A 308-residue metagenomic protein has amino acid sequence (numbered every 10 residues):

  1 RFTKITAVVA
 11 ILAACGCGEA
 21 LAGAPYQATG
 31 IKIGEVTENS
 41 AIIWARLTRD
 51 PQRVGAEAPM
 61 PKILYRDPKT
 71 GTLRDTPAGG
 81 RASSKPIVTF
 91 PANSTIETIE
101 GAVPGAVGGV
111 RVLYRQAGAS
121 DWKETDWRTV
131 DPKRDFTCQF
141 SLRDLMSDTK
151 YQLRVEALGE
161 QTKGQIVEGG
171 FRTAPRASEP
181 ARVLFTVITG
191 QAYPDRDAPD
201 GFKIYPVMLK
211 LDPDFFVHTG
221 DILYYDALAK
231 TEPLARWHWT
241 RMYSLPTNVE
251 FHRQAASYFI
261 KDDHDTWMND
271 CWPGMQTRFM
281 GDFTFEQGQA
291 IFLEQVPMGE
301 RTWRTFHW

Functional and structural regions predicted by a protein language model:
R1-A7: Bacterial N-terminal signal peptides that target proteins for export
V8-V9, A20-L21: Cleavable N-terminal signal peptides
G23-W308: Divalent metal-dependent phosphoesterase catalytic cores across multiple superfamilies
